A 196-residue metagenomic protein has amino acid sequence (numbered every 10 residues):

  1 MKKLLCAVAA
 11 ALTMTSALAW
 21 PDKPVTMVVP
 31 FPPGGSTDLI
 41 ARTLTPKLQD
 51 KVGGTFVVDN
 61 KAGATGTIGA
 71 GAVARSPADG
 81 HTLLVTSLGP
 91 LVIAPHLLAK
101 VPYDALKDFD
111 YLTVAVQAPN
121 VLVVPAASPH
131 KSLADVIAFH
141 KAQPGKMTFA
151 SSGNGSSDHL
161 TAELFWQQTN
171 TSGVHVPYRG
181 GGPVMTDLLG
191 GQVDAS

Functional and structural regions predicted by a protein language model:
K2-A7: Sec-dependent signal peptide recognition, specifically the positively charged N-region followed immediately by
M14-S16: N-terminal signal peptide c-region/cleavage motif recognized by signal peptidases
V25, G34, A41, V58 (+6 more regions): Residue-level signal for nonpolar/aromatic packing positions in well-ordered secondary structure
M27-A41, A64-T65, A150-S157: Extracytoplasmic "Venus flytrap"
T37-G53, H159-Q167: Short, polar/charged alpha-helical segment
T67-A70, V184-M185: Short, hydrophobic alpha-helical packing/hinge segments within bilobed ligand-binding/sensory domains
R75-H81, H96-P183: Hinge/capping helix and adjacent helix->loop/strand transition within the periplasmic-binding protein
G80-T86, T148, D194-S196: Paired acidic/hydrophobic, glycine-rich loop segments that form the ligand-binding mouth/hinge of periplasmic-binding
